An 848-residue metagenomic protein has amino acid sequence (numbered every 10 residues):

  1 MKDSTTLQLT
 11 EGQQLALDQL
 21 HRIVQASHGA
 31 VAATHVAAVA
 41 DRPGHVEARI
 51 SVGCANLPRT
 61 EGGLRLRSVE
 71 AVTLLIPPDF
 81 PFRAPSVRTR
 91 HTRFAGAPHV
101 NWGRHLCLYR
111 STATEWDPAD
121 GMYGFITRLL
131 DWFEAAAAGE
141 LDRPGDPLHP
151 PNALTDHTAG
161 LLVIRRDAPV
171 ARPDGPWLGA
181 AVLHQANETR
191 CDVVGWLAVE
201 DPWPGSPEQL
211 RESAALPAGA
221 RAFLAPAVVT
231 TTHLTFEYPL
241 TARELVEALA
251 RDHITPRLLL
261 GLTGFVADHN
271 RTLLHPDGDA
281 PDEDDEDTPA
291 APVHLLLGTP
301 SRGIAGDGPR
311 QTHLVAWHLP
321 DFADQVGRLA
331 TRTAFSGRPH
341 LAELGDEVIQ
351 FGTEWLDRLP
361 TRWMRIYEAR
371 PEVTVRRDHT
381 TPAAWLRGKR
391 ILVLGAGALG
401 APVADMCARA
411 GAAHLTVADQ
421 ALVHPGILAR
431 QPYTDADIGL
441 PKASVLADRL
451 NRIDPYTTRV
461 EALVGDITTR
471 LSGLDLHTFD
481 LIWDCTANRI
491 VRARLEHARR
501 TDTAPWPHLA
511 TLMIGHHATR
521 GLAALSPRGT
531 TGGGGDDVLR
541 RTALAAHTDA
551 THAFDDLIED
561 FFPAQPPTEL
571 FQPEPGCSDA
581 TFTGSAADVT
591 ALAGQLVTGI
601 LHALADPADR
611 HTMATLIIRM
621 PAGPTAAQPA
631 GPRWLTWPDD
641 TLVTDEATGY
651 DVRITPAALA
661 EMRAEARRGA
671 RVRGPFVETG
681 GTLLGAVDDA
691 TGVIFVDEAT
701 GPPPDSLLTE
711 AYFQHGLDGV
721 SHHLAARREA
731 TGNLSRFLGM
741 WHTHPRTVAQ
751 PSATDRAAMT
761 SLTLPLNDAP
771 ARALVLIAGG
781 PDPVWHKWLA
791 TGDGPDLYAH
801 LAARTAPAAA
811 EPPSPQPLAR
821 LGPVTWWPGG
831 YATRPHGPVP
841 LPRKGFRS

Functional and structural regions predicted by a protein language model:
K2-Q13, R88-R190: Domain-scale recognition of soluble eukaryotic interaction modules
A37-A113, D117-Y123, R172: Compact alpha/beta protein-protein interaction domains typified by the UBC
I164-K389: Glycine/serine-rich phosphate-binding loop and adjoining beta1-alpha1 elements at the start of nucleotide-handling
L344, V348-E372, G599-A670: Phosphate-binding loop/pocket of nucleotide- and phosphate-handling active sites
H379-L422: Glycine-rich adenosine-cofactor-binding loop
Q420-Y456: Glycine-rich phosphate-binding loop and adjoining beta1-alpha1-beta2 segment of Rossmann-like nucleotide-binding folds
H508, I514-G623: Adenosine-phosphate binding glycine-rich loop
L635-L738, P745-S848: Conserved beta-strand-loop surface patch within small alpha/beta domains used for substrate/adaptor or ligand engagement
